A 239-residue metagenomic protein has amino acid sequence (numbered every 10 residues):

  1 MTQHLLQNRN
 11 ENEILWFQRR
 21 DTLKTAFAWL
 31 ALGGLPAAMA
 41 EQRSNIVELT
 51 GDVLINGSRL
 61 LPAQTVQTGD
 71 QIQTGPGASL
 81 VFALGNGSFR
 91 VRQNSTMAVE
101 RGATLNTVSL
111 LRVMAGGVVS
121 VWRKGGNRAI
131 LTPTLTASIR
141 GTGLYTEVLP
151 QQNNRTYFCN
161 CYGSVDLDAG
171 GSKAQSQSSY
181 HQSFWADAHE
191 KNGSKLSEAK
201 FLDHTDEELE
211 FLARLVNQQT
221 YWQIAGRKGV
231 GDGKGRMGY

Functional and structural regions predicted by a protein language model:
M1-Q18, A28-P36, Q42: N-terminal secretory signal peptides
T22, A26-W29, A38-D70, G75-S79 (+1 more regions): Flexible, surface-exposed loop/linker segments and immediately adjacent secondary-structure boundaries
